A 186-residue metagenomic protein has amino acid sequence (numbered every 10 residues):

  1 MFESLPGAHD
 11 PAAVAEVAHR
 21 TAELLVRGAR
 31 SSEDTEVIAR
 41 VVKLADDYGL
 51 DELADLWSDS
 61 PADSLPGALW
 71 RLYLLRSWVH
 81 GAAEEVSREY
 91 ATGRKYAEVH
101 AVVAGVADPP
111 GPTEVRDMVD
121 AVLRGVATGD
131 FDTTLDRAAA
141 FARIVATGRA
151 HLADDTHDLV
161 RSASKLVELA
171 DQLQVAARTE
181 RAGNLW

Functional and structural regions predicted by a protein language model:
M1-S77: N-terminal domain-start signal
L25, L44-Y48, W57-P61, L75-A82 (+5 more regions): Generic structural signal for hydrophobic core residues of well-folded globular domains
E33, D51, S58-D117: Long, charge-patterned amphipathic interaction tracts in eukaryotic proteins
R88-A177: Helix-driven interaction modules
E180-R181: Terminal end segments
